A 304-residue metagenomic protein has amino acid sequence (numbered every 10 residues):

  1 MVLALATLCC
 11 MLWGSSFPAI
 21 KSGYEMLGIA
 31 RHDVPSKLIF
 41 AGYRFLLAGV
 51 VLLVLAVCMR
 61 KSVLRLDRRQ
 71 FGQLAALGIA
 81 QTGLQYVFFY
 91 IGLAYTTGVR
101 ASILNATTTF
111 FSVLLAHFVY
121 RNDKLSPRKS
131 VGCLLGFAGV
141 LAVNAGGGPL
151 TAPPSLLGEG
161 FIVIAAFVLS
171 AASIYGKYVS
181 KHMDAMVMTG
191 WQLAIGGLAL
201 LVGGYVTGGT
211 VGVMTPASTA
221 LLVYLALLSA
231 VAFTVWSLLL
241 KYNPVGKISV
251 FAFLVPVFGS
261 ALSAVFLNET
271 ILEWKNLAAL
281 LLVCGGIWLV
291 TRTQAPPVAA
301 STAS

Functional and structural regions predicted by a protein language model:
M1-G42, I79, T151-Y178, L198 (+4 more regions): Glycine-/small-residue-enriched transmembrane alpha-helix faces in small-molecule transporters and effluxers
M1-L3, D33-S36, L66-G72, A145-V168 (+2 more regions): Juxtamembrane helix-entry segments on the extracytoplasmic side of multipass membrane proteins
G14, P18, L46, G78-G83 (+8 more regions): Hydrophobic/small/kink-forming positions within alpha-helical transmembrane segments of polytopic membrane proteins
G23, F40, G92, T97 (+8 more regions): Hydrophobic/aromatic residues within transmembrane alpha-helices of multi-pass small-molecule transporters
M26, A30-G83, F111-L115, L135 (+2 more regions): Transmembrane alpha-helices of multi-pass small-molecule transport proteins
Y43, T82, Y86, R100-T107 (+2 more regions): Helix-helix packing/entry segments at the starts of transmembrane helices
L52, L114-L115, P127-G147, F253 (+2 more regions): Hydrophobic transmembrane alpha-helices of multi-pass small-molecule transport proteins
V57-A101, N105, A138, A142 (+1 more regions): Specific transmembrane alpha-helical segments of multi-pass solute transporters/efflux pumps, especially DMT/EamA
